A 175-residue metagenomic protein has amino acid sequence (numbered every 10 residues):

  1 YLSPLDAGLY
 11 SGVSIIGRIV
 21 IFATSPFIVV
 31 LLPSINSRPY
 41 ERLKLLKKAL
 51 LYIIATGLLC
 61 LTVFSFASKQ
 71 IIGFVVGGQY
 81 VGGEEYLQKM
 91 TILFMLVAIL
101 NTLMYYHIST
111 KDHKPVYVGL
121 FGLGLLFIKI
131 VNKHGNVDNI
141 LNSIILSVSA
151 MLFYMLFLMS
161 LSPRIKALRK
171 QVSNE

Functional and structural regions predicted by a protein language model:
Y1-P4, S109-T110: Helix-loop interface residues and adjacent transmembrane-helix termini in multi-pass membrane transporters, primarily
P4-L5, L9, F66-L96: Interfacial segments at transmembrane-helix termini and the short loops linking adjacent helices
D6-L9, L32-K47: Hydrophobic, small-residue-rich membrane helices and short re-entrant helix-turn-helix hairpins that build
G17, I21-Y40, S109: Helix-loop junctions and terminal segments of transmembrane helices in multi-pass membrane transport/translocation
G17-I21, T56-C60, F64, V97 (+3 more regions): Alpha-helical transmembrane segments of multipass membrane proteins
S34-S37, I92-V118: Membrane-interface junctions at transmembrane-helix termini in multi-pass inner-membrane proteins
R42-A55, V63-F66: Interfacial transmembrane-helix starts/ends
F66-K69, G73, G82-L87, K111-R169: Membrane-interface helix-loop junctions in multi-pass transport and translocation proteins
